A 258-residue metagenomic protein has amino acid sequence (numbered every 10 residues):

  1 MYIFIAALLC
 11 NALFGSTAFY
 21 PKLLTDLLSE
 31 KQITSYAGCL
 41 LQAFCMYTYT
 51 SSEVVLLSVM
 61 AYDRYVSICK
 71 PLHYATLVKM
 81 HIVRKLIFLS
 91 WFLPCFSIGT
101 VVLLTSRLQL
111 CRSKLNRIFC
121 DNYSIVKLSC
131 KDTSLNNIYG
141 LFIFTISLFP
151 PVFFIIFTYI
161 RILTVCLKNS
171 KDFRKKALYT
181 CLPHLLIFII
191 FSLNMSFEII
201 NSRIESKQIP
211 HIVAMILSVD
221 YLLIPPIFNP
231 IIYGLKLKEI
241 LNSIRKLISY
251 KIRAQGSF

Functional and structural regions predicted by a protein language model:
M1-F258: Transmembrane helical core of 7TM receptor-like proteins
